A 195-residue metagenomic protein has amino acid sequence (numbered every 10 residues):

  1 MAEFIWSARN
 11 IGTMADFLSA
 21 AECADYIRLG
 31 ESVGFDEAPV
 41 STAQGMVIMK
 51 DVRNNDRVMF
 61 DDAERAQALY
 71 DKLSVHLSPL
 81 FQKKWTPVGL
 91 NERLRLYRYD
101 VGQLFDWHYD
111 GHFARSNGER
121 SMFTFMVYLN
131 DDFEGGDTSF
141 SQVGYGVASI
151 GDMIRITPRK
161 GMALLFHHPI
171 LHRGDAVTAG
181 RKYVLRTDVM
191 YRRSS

Functional and structural regions predicted by a protein language model:
M1-A163, P169-S195: Fe(II)/2-oxoglutarate oxygenase catalytic core
